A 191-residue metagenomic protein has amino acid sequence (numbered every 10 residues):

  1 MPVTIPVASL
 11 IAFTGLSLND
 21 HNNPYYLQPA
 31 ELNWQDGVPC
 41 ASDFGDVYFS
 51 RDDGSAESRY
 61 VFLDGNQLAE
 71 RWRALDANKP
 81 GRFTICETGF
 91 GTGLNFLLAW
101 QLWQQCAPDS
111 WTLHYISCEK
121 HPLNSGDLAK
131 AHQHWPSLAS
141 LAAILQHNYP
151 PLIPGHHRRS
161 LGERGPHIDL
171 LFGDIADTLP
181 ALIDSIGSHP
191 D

Functional and structural regions predicted by a protein language model:
I5-C86, W100-A143, E163-P166: Rossmann-like AdoMet
G89: Conserved S-adenosyl-L-methionine
G93-L97: Glycine-rich SAM-binding Motif I of class I
A131-I183: S-adenosyl-L-methionine
L182-D191: A short acidic, Gly/Pro-enriched loop at the edge of an enzyme's catalytic core that lines a small-molecule cofactor
